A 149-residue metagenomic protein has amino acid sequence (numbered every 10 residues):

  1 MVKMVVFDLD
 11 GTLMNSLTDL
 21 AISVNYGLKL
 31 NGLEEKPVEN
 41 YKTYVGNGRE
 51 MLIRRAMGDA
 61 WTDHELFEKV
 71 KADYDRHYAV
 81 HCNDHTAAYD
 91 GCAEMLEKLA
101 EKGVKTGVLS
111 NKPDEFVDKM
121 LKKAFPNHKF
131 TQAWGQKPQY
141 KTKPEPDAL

Functional and structural regions predicted by a protein language model:
V2-E94, E101-K102, P113-E115: N-terminal helical cap/lid subdomain that shapes the substrate entry/recognition surface in HAD-like hydrolases
D84-A87, P113-L149: Substrate-recognition "cap/lid" segment bordering the active-site pocket of phosphatases
C92-L96, A148-L149: Generic hydrophobic alpha-helical segments
G103-G107: Short active-site oxyanion
